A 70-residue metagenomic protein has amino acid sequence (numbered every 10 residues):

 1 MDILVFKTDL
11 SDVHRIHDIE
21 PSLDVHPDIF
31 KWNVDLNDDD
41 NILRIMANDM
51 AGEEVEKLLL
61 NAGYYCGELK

Functional and structural regions predicted by a protein language model:
V5-R15: Short, surface-exposed ligand-recognition loops at beta-strand->loop->(often short) alpha-helix junctions that present
T8-L10, R44-D49: Short beta-strand-to-loop capping motifs
I16-L23: Short amphipathic alpha-helical segments
E20, M46-K70: C-terminal structural segments of small proteins and small subunits
L23, I29-D35: Short acidic amphipathic segments
L36-D40: Short Gly/Ser/Thr- and Asp/Glu-enriched loop/turn motifs at secondary-structure junctions
